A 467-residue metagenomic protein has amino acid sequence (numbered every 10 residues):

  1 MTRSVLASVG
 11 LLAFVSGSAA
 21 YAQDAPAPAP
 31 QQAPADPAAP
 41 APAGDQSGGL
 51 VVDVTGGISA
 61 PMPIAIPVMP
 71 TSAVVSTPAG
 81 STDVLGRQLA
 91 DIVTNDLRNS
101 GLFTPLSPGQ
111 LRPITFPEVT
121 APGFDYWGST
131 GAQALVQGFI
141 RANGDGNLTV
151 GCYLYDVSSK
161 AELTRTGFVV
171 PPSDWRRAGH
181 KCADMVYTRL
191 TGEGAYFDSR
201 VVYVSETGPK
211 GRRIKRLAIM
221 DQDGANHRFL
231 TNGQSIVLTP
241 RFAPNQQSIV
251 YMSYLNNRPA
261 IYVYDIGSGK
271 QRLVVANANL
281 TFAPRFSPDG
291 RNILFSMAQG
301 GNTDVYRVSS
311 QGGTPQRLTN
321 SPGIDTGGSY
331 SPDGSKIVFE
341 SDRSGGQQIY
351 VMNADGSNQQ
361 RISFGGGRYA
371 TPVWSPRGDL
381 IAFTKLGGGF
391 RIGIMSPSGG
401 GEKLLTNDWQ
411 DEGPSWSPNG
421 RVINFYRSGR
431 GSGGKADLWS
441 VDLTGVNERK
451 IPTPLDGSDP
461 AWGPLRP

Functional and structural regions predicted by a protein language model:
V51-G123, V136-I140: Short beta-strand->alpha-helix linker/helix-N-cap micro-motif that forms a surface specificity/interaction loop
E118-M185: Amphipathic beta-strand/beta-sheet edge segments enriched in Tyr/Trp
S158, D221-A225, D265-G269, S309-G313 (+3 more regions): Short loop/turn segments that connect beta-strands within beta-propeller blades
G194, E206-R216, N232-S235, M252-I261 (+12 more regions): A flexible loop/linker signature enriched in serine peptidases of the S9 family
A195-F197, P244-N245, P288-D289, P332-D333 (+3 more regions): Residue-level detector of Asp-centered blade-edge/turn motifs that repeat once per structural unit in beta-propeller
V201, I249, G290-I293, G334-V338 (+2 more regions): Hydrophobic beta-strand positions that form the internal "hydrophobic ladder" of WD40/Gbeta-like beta-propeller blades
A436-P467: Blade-level signature of beta-propeller repeat domains, shared across WD40, Kelch, NHL, RCC1 and BNR/Asp-box propellers
